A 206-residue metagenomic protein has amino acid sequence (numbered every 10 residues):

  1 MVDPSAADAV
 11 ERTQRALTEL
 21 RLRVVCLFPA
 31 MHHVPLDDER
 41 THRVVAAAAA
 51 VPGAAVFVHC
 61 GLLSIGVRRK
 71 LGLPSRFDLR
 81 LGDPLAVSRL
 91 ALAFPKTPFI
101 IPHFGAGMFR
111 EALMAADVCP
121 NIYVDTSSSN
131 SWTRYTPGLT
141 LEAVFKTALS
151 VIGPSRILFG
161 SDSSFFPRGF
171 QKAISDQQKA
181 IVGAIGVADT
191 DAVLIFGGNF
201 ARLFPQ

Functional and structural regions predicted by a protein language model:
M1-A7, F28, H33-P35: Active-site mouth loops of central-metabolism enzymes
V2-A6, L62, S164-R168: Short glycine-enriched loops at secondary-structure junctions
P4-L17, F109: Short, acidic/polar
Q14-R15, T147, I152-L158, F166-Q206: Mid-to-C-terminal alpha-helical segments outside catalytic/metal-binding sites
R15-V25: CE4/NodB-like, metal-dependent polysaccharide N-deacetylase domain that modifies extracellular/periplasmic N-acetylated
R23-V24, D37-L158: Catalytic pocket-lining loop regions of alpha/beta-barrel enzymes, especially the amidohydrolase/enolase/GH5 lineages
S131-Y135, S163-G169: Short, glycine/charged-rich beta-strand-loop motifs at protein surfaces that mediate ligand recognition and catalysis
